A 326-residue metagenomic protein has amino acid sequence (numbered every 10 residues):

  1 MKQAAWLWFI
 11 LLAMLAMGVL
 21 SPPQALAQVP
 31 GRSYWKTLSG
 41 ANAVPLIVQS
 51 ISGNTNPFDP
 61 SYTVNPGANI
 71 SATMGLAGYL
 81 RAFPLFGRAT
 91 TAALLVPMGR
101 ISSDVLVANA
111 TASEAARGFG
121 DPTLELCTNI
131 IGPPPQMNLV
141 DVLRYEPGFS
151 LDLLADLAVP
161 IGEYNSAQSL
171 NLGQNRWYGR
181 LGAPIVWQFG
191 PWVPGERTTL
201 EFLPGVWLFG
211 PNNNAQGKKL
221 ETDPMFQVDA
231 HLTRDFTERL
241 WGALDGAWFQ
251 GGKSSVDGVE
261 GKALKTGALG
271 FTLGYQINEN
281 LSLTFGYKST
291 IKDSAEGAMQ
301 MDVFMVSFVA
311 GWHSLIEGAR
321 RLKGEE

Functional and structural regions predicted by a protein language model:
R32-G40, F83-T91, G132-S150, G190-T198 (+3 more regions): Short loop/turn motifs that connect adjacent beta-strands in outer-membrane beta-barrel proteins
G40, N69-G75, R117-L124, F149 (+4 more regions): Residues that define the transmembrane beta-barrel architecture of outer-membrane proteins
V44-S50, A92-R100, L151-V159, E196-L208 (+4 more regions): Transmembrane beta-barrel strands of outer-membrane/channel proteins
V48-S50, R81-F83, T128-I130, L157 (+5 more regions): Residue-level signature of outer-membrane beta-barrel architecture
I51-M74, T111-A112, S166-N171: Surface-exposed strand-loop-strand hairpins of Gram-negative outer-membrane beta-barrel proteins
P57, N212-E326: Outer membrane beta-barrel transmembrane domains
A77-Y79, L124-L126, L153, L181-A183 (+4 more regions): Membrane-embedded beta-strands of outer-membrane beta-barrel proteins, especially the hydrophobic/small aromatic
R100-T222: Outer-membrane pore/translocation modules
